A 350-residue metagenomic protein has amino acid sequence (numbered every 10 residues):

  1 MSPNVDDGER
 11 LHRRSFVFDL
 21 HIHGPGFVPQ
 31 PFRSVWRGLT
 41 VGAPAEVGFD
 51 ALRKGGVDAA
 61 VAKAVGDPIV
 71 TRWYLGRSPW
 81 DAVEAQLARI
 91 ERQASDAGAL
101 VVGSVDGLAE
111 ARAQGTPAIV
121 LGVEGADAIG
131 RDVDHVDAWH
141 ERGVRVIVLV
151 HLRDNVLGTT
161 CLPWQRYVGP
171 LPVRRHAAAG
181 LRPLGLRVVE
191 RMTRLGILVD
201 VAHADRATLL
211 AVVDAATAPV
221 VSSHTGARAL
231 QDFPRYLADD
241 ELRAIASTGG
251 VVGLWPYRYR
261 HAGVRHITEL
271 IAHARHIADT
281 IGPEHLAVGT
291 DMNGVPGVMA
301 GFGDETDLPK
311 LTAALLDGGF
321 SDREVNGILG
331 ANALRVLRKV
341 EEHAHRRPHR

Functional and structural regions predicted by a protein language model:
M1-R174, R228, D232-V288, M292-R350: N-terminal hydrophobic targeting/anchoring segments and the immediately downstream early-domain regions of hydrolases
F16, L195, A218-P219, L286: The start of beta-strands in P-loop NTPase/AAA+ ATPase cores
P172-V213: Loop-centered beta-sheet repeat module
V199, A215, I245-S247: Short gly/pro-enriched beta-turn/loop segments at secondary-structure junctions
A215-A218, H343: A short linear boundary/processing microfeature
P219-T225: Short hydrophobic/aromatic-enriched beta-strand-loop microsegments
